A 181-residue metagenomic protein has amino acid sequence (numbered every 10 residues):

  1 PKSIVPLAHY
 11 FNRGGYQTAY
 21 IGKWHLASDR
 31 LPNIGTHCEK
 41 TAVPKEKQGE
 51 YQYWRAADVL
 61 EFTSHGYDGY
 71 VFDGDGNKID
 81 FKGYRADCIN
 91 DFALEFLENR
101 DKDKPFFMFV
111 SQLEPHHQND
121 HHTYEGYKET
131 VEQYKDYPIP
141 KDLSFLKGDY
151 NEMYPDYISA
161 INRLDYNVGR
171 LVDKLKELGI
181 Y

Functional and structural regions predicted by a protein language model:
P1-Y181: Formylglycine-dependent sulfatase
